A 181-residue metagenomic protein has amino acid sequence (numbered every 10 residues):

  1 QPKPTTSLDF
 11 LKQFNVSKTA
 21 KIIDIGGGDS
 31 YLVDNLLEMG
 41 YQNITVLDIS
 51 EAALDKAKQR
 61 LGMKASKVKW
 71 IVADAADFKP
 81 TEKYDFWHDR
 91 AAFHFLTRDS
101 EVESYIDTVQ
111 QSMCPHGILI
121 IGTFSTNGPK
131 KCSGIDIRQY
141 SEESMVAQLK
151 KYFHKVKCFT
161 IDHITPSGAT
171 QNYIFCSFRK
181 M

Functional and structural regions predicted by a protein language model:
Q1-E82, L96-T108, I118-M181: Class I (Rossmann-like) S-adenosyl-L-methionine-dependent methyltransferase catalytic domain, capturing the SAM-binding
D85: Conserved acidic residues
H88: A conserved beta-strand element that flanks and buttresses the S-adenosyl-L-methionine
A91-F95: Short catalytic micro-motifs in class I SAM-dependent methyltransferases
Q111-C114: Short, conserved loop/helix-junction motifs that constitute active-site signature segments in enzyme catalytic cores
